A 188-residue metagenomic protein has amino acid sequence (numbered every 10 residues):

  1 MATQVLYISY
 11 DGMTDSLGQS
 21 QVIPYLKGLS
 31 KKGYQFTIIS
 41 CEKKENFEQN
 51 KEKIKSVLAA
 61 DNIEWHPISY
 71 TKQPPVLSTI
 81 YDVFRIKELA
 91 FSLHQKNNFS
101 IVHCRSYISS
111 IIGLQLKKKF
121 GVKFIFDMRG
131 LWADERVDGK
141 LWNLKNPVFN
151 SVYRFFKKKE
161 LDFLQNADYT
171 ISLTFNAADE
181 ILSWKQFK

Functional and structural regions predicted by a protein language model:
M1-K53, A60-H66, Y169-I171, F175: N-terminal subdomain of nucleotide-sugar transferases
T37-N98: A conserved catalytic-core segment of Leloir-type glycosyltransferases
K44, I108-S109, F163, N176-D179: Alpha-helix capping/helix-boundary segments
Y70-V76, I125-L161, K188: Acceptor-binding helix/loop patch of EC 2.4 sugar-transfer enzymes, predominantly nucleotide-sugar-dependent
E88-S92, I111, Q115-K119, W132-D134 (+1 more regions): Membrane-proximal helix-turn-helix segments that form the acceptor-binding/catalytic region of lipid-linked
F91-S110, V122-I125: Short N-terminal targeting/anchoring amphipathic segment
S106, G130, T174-N176: Helix N-cap/beta->alpha junction signal
Q165-S172, A178-K188: Helix-loop-beta element that forms the nucleotide-linked donor phosphate-binding surface in glycosyltransferases
